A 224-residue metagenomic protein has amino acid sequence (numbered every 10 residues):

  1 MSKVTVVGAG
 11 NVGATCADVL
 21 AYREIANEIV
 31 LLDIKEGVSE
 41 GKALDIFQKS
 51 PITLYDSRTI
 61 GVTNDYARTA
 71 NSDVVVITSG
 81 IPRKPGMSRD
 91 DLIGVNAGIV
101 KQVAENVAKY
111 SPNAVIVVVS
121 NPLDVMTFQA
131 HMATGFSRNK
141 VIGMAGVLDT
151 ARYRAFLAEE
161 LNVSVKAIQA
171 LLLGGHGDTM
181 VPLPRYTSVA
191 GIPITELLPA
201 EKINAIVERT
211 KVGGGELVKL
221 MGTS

Functional and structural regions predicted by a protein language model:
M1-V4: Extreme N-terminal starter segment of soluble prokaryotic enzymes
A9-G10: Glycine-rich Rossmann-fold phosphate-binding loop(s) that bind the pyrophosphate of adenine dinucleotide cofactors
G13-A14: N-terminal Rossmann-fold NAD(P) dinucleotide-binding loop
L32-S72: Conserved N-terminal Rossmann-fold NAD(P) cofactor-binding segment
S79-I81: Conserved NAD(P)H cofactor-binding loop of Rossmann-fold oxidoreductase domains
S88-R154: Rossmann-like NAD(P)(H) cofactor-binding subdomain of soluble oxidoreductases
T134-K140, D149-S224: C-terminal substrate-binding/catalytic lobe of Rossmann-fold NAD(P)-dependent dehydrogenases
